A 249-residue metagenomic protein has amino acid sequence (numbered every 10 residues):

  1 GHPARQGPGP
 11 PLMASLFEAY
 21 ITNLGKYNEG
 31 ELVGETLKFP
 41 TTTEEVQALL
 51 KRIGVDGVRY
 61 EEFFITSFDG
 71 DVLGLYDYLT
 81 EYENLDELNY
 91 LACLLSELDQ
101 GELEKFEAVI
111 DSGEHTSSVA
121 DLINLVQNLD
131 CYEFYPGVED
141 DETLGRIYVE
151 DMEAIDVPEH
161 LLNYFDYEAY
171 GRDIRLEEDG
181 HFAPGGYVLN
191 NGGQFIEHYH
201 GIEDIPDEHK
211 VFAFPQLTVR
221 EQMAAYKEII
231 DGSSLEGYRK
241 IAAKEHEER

Functional and structural regions predicted by a protein language model:
G1-M13: Short, Lys/Arg-enriched N-terminal segments with co-localized hydrophobic residues within the first ~10-30 amino acids
P11-R59: N-terminal ordered "arm"
T22-N28, S67-G70, V188-N191: Short, flexible beta-strand-to-coil junctions
K26-E31, D71-L75, Q194-H198, Q222: Short, surface-exposed beta-strand/loop "edge" segments at domain boundaries and coil↔beta transitions
E44-S117: Structured domain cores in non-transmembrane regions
N124-G193: Amphipathic protein-protein interaction modules
D166, R220-R249: Non-Sec secretion/translocation targeting segments of pathogen effectors
G201-R220: Charge-dense, extended regions
